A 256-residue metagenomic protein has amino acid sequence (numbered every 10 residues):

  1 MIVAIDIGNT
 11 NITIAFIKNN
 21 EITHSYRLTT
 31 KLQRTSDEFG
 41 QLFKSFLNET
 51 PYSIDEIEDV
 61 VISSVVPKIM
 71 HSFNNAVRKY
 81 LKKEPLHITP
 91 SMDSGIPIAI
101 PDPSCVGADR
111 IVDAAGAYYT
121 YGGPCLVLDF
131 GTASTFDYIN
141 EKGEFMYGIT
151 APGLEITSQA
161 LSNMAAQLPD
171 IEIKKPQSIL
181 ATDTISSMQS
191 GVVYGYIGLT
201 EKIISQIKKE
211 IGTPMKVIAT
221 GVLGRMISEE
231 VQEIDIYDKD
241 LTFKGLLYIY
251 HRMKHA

Functional and structural regions predicted by a protein language model:
M1-S25, A117, G123-F145, L161 (+1 more regions): Gly/Thr-rich phosphate-binding beta-strand-loop-beta motif of the actin/hexokinase/Hsp70
M1-V3, I7-I88, M92-D93: N-terminal glycine/serine-rich phosphate-binding loop of ATP-dependent small-molecule kinases, especially carbohydrate
K31-D37, S104-A108, D113-A115, Y119-G122 (+5 more regions): Glycine-rich phosphate-binding loop plus the immediately following alpha-helix
T50-D55, T120-G122, E210-T213: Glycine-rich phosphate-binding loop signature in dinucleotide/nucleotide-binding domains
Y52-C105, K142-M146, A151-L154, T182-V193 (+3 more regions): Short beta-strand-loop/turn "lid" adjacent to the catalytic site in phosphate-handling enzymes
I111, A166, V193, R225 (+2 more regions): Glycine-rich phosphate-binding/hydrolytic loop that grips phosphoryl groups
F130, G221-V222: Short, well-ordered beta-to-alpha junction loops that form the rim of enzyme active sites and present histidine/acidic
Y196-E210: A short, acidic, amphipathic alpha-helical segment used as a generic capping/interface helix at domain edges
